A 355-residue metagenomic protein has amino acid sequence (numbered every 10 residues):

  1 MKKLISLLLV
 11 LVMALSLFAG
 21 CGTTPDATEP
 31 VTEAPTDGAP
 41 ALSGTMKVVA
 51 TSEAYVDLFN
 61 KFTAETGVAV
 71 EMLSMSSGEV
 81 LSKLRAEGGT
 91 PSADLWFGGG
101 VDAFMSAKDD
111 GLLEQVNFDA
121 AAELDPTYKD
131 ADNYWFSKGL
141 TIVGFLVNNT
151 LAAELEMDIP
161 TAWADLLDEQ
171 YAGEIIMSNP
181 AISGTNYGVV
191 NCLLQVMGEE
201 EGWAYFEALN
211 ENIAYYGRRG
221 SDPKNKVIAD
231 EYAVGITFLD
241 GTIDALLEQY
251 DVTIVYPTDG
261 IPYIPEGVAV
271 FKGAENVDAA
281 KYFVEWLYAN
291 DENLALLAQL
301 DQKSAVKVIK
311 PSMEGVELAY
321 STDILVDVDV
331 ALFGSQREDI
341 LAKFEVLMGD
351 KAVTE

Functional and structural regions predicted by a protein language model:
M1-M46, V353-E355: Short, low-complexity disordered leader/linker segments with a strong preference for bacterial N-terminal type II
P35, K47-E71, R85, F145 (+1 more regions): Short, polar/charged alpha-helical segment
S43-M46, T66-A69, P91-A93, Y171-I175 (+4 more regions): Loop/turn elements at helix/coil->beta-strand transitions in domains of secreted/extracellular proteins
V49-V56, G78-E79, P91-E231: Extracytoplasmic ligand-binding site segments that recognize negatively charged/polar headgroups
D102-S106, I228, A233-D251, D301: A ligand-binding cleft/hinge motif common to bilobed small-molecule-binding domains
P126, Y205-N210, G217, Q249-K272: Periplasmic-binding protein-like
P262, E266, F271-V328: Mature extracytoplasmic/periplasmic domains
V326-E355: Conserved C-terminal helix/tail region of periplasmic/extracytoplasmic solute-binding proteins
